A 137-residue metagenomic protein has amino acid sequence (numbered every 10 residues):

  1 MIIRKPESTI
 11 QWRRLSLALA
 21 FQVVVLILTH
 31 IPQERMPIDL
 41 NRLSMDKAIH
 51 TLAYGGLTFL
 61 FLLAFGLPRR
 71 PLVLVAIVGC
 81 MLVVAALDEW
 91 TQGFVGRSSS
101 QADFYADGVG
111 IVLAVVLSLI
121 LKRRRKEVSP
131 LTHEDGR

Functional and structural regions predicted by a protein language model:
M1-I10, K126-R137: Membrane-interfacial, low-structure loops and terminal tails that flank and connect transmembrane helices in multi-pass
M1-L63, I77: "…centered on the first transmembrane helix and the immediately adjacent amphipathic helix/loop
V23-L26, F59-L60, L82, A86-W90 (+2 more regions): Alpha-helical transmembrane segments of multipass membrane proteins
R35-M45, A85-V109: Interfacial helix-loop-helix junctions of multi-pass membrane proteins
M36, F65-R69, T91, V95 (+2 more regions): Membrane-interfacial segments
L52-P68, I111-K122: Membrane-interfacial alpha-helical segments at the cytosolic side of multi-pass membrane proteins
L63-L74, D103-D107, K126-H133: Juxtamembrane/interfacial segments around transmembrane helices
R70-A86: Membrane-embedded alpha-helical segments that form the functional core of polytopic membrane enzymes, especially those
